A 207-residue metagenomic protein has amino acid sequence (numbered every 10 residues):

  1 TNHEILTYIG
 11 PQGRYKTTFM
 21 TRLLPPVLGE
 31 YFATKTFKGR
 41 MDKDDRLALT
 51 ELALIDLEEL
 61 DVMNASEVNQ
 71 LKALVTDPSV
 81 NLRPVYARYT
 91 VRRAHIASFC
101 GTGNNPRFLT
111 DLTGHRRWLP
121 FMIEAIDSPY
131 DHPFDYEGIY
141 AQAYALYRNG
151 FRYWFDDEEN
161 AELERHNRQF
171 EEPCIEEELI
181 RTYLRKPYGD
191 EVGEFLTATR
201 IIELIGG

Functional and structural regions predicted by a protein language model:
T1-E51, T199-I202: P-loop NTPase catalytic core of nucleic-acid-dependent motor ATPases
H3, E51-A53, D77, H95-S98 (+1 more regions): Short glycine-/polar-rich loops that comprise or flank the Walker A/P-loop and associated switch/sensor motifs
L28, V68-V91: Conserved catalytic/switch belt of AAA+ P-loop NTPases
D45-T50, P84-T102: AAA+/SF3 P-loop NTPase mechanochemical coupling elements
A53-T76, L109-G114: Conserved AAA+/SF3 P-loop NTPase catalytic/coupling segment centered on the Walker-B
L109-S128: A short helix-turn-beta junction within AAA+ P-loop NTPase domains corresponding to the substrate/partner-engaging
H132-Q169: Long, low-complexity, charged/polar intrinsically disordered regions in eukaryotic proteins
W154-G207: DNA transaction DNA-binding modules
